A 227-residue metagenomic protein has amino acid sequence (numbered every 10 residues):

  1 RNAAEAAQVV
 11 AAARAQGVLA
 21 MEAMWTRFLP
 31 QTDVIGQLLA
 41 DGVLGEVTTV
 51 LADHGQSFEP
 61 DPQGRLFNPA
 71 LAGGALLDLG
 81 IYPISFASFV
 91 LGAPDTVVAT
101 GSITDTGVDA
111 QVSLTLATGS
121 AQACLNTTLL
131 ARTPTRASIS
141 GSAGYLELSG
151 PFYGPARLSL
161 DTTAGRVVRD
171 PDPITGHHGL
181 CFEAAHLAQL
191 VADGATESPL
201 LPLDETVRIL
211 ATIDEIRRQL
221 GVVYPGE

Functional and structural regions predicted by a protein language model:
R1-M24: Beta-strand-loop-alpha-helix segment that lines the small-molecule cofactor/substrate pocket of alpha/beta enzymes
A6, Q31-T32, P83-I84, P155-R157 (+2 more regions): A general structural signal for well-ordered alpha-helical segments in protein cores
M24-R27, D53-F58, I103, L129 (+3 more regions): Short, flexible active-site-adjacent loop segments at beta-strand->alpha-helix junctions, enriched in small/polar
T26-V98: Predominantly a Rossmann-like dinucleotide-binding segment in NAD(P)-dependent oxidoreductases
L71-L77, R169-H178: A short glycine-threonine-serine/GTX helix/turn-capping micro-motif
S85-P155, A185-D193: Contiguous beta-strand/loop segments that form the cofactor/metal-binding neighborhood of enzyme cores
P173-A185, L201: Active-site loop of classical SDR/Rossmann-like NAD(P)-dependent oxidoreductases, centered on the catalytic Tyr-X3-Lys
Q189-E227: C-terminal helix-rich "cap/oligomerization" subdomain common to oxidoreductases
